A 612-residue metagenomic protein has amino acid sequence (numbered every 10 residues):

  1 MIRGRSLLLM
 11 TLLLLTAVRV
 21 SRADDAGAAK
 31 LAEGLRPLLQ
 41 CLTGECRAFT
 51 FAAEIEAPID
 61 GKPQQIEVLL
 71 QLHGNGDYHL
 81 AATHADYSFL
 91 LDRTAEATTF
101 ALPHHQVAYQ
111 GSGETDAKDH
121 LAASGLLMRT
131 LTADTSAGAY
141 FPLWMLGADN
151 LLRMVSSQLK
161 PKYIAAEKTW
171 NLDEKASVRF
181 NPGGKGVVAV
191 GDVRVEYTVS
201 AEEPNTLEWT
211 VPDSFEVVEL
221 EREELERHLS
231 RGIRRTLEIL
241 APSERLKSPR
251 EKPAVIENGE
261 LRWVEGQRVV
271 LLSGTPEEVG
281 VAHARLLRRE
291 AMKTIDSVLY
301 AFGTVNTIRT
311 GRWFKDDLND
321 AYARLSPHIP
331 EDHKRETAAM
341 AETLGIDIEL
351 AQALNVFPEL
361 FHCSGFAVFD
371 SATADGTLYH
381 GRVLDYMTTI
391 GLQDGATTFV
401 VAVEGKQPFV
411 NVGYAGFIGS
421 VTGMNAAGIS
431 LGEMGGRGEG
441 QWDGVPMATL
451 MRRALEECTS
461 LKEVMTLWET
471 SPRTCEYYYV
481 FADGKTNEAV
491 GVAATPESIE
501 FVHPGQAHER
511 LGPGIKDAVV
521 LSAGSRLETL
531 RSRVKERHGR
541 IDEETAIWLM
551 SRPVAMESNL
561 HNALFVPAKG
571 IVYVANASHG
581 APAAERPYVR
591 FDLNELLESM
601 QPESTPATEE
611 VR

Functional and structural regions predicted by a protein language model:
M1-L8: Bacterial N-terminal signal peptides that target proteins for export
L8-A17: Bacterial N-terminal signal peptides
R19-D77, Q110, H120, T130-Y140 (+4 more regions): N-terminal leader/targeting segments and the immediate start of mature chains
E45-T50, Q71-H79, D92-T98, H104 (+7 more regions): Short, solvent-exposed coil/turn segments at beta-strand boundaries
Q71-A139: An acidic-aromatic
T83, Y87, D149-E223: Gly/Pro-enriched, hydrophobic low-complexity segments that function as extracytoplasmic propeptides/linkers
Y197-E336, M340-E342, A372, L378-Y379 (+1 more regions): C-terminal, well-structured catalytic/ligand-binding subdomain of enzymes
M340-R382: Gly/Pro-rich turn-and-neighbor structural signature
